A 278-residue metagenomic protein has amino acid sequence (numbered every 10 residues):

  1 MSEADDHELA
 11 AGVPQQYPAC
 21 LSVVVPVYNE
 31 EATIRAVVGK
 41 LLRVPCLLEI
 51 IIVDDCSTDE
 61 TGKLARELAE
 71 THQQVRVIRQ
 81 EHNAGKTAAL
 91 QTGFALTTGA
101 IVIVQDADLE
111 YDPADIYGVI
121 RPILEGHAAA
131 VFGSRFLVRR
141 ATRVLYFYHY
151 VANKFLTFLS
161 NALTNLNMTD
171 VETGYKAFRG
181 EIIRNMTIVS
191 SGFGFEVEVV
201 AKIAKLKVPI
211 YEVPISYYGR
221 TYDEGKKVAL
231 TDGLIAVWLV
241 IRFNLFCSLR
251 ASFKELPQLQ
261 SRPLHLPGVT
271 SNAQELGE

Functional and structural regions predicted by a protein language model:
M1-A19, L163-L166, I188-E278: Hydrophobic helical membrane-anchoring modules
M1-K40, C46: N-proximal low-complexity "stem/linker" segments adjacent to membrane-targeting elements
E30-T33, S57, K86, D112: Donor nucleotide-sugar binding loop of glycosyltransferases
A32-A36, D59-L68: Acidic helix N-cap motif at the loop->helix transition within catalytic regions of sugar-transfer enzymes
L48-I51, G62-L96: Conserved donor nucleotide-binding strand/loop of the catalytic core
D54-K63, L109: A conserved acidic beta->alpha catalytic loop
Q80-L96, I101, P113-F193, R220-A236: Acceptor/aglycone-binding surface of glycosyltransferases and processive sugar-polymer synthases
